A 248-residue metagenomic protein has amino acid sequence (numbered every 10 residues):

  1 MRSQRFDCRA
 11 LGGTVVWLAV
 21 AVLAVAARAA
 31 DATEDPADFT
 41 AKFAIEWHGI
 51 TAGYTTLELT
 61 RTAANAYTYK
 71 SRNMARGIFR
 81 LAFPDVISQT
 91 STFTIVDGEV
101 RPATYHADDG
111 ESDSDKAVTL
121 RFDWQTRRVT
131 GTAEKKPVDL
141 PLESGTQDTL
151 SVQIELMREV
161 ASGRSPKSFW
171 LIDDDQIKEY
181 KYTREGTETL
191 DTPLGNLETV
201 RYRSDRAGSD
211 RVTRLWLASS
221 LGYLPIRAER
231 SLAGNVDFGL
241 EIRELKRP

Functional and structural regions predicted by a protein language model:
M1-A10: N-terminal secretory signal peptides that target proteins for export/translocation
G12-A24: Bacterial N-terminal signal peptides
A30-W124, E159-P248: Acidic, serine/threonine-rich low-complexity disordered tracts
D113-I154: Hydrophobic, well-structured mid-protein blocks that either form specific transmembrane helices
